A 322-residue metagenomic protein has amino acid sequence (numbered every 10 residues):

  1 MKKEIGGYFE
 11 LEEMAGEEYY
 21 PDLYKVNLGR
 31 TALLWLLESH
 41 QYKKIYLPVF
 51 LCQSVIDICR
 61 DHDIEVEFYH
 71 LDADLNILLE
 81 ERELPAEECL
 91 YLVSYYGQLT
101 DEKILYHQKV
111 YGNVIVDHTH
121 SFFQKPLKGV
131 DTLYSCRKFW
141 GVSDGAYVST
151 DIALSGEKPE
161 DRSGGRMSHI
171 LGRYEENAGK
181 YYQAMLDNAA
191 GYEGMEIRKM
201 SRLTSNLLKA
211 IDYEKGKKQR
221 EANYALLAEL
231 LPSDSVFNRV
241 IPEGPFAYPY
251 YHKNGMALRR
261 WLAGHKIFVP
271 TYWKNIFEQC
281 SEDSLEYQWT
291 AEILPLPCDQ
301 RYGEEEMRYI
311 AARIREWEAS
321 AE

Functional and structural regions predicted by a protein language model:
M1-E18, G179-R198: N-terminal "arm"/small-domain region of PLP-dependent enzymes with the aminotransferase-like
E4-L23, T31-N113, H118-S121: PLP-dependent aminotransferase-like
E83, N254-W261, Y302-R308: Short, conserved charged micro-motifs
G129-I170: Active-site PLP attachment segment
G172, R239-G244, G255-I293, A321-E322: Conserved PLP cofactor-binding pocket of PLP-dependent enzymes
K199-A228, F237-Y251: Conserved glycine-rich beta-strand-loop-beta hairpin in the small C-terminal domain of fold type I
I293-E305: Proline-centric
